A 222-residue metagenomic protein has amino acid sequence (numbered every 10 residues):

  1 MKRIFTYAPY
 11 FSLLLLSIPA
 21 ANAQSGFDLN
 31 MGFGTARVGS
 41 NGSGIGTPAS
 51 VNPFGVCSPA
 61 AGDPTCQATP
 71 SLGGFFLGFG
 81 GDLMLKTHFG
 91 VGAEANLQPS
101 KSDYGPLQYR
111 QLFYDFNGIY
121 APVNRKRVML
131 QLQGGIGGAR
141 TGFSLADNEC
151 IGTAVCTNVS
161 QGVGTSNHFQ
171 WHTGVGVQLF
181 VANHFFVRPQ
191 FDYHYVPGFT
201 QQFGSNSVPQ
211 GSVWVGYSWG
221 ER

Functional and structural regions predicted by a protein language model:
M1-I4: Positively charged n-region of N-terminal signal peptides that target proteins for export
A8-S17: Bacterial N-terminal signal peptides
I18-A23: Sec/Tat signal peptide C-region and signal peptidase I cleavage site
Q24-G26, F33-G39, F75-T157, H168-W171 (+3 more regions): Gram-negative (and chloroplast) outer-membrane scaffold detector with strong preference for beta-barrel transmembrane
A36-L77, S166: Surface-exposed strand-loop-strand hairpins of Gram-negative outer-membrane beta-barrel proteins
G62-Q67, K101-L107, I119, C156-V163 (+1 more regions): Extracellular loop and loop/strand-boundary signature of outer-membrane beta-barrel proteins
G176: Polyanion-binding surface elements
D192-Q210, W214: C-terminal/domain-terminus segments
